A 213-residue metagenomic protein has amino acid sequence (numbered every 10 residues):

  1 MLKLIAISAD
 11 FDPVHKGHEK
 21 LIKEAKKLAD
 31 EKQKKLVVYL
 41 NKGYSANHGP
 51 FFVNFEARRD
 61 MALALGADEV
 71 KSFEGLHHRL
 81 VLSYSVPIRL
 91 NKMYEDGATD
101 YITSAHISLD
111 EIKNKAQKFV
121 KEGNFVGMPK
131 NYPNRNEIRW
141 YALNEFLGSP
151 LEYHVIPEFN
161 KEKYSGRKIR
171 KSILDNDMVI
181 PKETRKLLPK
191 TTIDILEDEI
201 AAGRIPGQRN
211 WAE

Functional and structural regions predicted by a protein language model:
M1-N54: N-terminal catalytic cores of NTP/NDP-binding nucleotidyl/phosphoryl-transfer enzymes
L2, S45-P50, R58-E213: Active-site cores that bind ATP or allylic diphosphates and position pyrophosphate for catalysis
